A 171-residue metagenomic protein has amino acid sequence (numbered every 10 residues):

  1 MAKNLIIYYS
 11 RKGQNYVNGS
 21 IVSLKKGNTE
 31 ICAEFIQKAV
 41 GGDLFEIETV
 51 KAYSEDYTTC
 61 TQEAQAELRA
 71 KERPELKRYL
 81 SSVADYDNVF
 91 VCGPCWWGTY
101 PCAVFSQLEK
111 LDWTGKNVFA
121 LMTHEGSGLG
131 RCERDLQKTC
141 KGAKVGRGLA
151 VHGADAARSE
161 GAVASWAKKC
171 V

Functional and structural regions predicted by a protein language model:
M1-N88, G98-T99, F105, E109 (+1 more regions): N-terminal beta1-alpha1-beta2 submodule of the flavodoxin-like/Rossmannoid cofactor-binding fold
A2, T114-N117, A143: A short helix->loop->beta-strand "cap" motif at the edges of active sites that frequently abuts
A2-K3, I7, E133, V145-G146: Extracytoplasmic/periplasmic soluble domains downstream of a signal peptide or transmembrane helix
K12-Q14, V50-A52, C95-G98, E125-G128 (+1 more regions): Solvent-exposed loop/turn segments at secondary-structure junctions within structured extracellular/periplasmic domains
E46-E48, M122, L149-A150: Residue-level recognition of beta-strand->loop/alpha-helix junctions
G126-T139: Glycine-rich, charge-decorated loop segments at or immediately adjacent to ligand/cofactor-binding or catalytic sites
K144-V171: Glycine-rich phosphate/pyrophosphate-binding loop and the adjoining helix
